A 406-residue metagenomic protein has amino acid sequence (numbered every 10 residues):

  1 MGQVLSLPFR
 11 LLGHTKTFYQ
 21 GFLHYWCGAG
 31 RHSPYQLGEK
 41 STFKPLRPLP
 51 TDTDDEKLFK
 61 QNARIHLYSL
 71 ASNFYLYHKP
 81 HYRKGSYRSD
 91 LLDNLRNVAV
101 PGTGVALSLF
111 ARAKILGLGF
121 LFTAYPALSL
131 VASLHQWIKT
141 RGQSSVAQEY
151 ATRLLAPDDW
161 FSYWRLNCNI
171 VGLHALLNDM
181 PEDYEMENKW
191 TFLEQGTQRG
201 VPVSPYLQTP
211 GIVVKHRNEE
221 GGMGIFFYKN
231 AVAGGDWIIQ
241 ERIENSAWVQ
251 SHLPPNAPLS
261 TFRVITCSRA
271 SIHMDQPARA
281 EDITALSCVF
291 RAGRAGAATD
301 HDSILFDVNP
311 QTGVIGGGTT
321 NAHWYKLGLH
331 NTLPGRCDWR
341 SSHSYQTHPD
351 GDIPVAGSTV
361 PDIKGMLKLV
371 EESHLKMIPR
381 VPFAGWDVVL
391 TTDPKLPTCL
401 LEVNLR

Functional and structural regions predicted by a protein language model:
G2-K57, K79, S86, T103 (+1 more regions): ATP-dependent carboxylate activation and anion-phosphoryl transfer catalytic cores that bind Mg-ATP to form
G2-L12, R165-S271: Active-site nucleotide/adenylate-binding loops and adjacent lid/helix of ATP-dependent enzymes
L58-Y206: Conserved N-proximal alpha/beta basic substrate-recognition cap immediately N-terminal to, or forming the N-lobe
T209-G211, L259-R263, I283-A285, F383-G385 (+1 more regions): Extracellular structured ligand-interaction cores
K215-R217, Q240, V289, E402-R406: Active-site ExK catalytic segment of metal-dependent nucleases
M223-I225, I283, T398: Short, mixed charged/polar active-site loops that provide acid/base catalysis or chelate metal/phosphate cofactors
K229-T332: Phosphate-binding site of ATP-dependent enzymes
G293-P379, P394: Acidic/His-leaning functional-site neighborhoods
